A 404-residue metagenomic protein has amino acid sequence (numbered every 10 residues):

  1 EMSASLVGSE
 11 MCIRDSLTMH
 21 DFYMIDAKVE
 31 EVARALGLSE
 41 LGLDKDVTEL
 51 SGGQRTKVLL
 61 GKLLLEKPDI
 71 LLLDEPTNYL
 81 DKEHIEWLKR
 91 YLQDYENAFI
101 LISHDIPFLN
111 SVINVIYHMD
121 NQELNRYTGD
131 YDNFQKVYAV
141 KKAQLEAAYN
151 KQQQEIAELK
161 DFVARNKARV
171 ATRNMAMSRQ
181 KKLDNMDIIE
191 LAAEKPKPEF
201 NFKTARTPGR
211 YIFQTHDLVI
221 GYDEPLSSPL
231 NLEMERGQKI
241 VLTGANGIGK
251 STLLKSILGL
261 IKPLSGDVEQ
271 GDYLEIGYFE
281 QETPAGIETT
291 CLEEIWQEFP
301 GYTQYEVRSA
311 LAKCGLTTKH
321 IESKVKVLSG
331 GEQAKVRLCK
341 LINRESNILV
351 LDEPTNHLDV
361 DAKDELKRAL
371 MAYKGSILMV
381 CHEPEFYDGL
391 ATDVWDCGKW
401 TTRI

Functional and structural regions predicted by a protein language model:
E1-G8: Single conserved hydrophobic/aromatic residue that forms the stacking wall/gate of nucleotide- or nucleobase-binding
S9-E10, R14-A147, P196, A205-I404: ABC ATP-binding cassette signature C-motif
V137-D187: Intracellular alpha-helical coupling/juxtamembrane segments of multi-pass membrane proteins
F200-F202: Post-kinase regulatory C-tail/linker adjacent to protein kinase catalytic domains
